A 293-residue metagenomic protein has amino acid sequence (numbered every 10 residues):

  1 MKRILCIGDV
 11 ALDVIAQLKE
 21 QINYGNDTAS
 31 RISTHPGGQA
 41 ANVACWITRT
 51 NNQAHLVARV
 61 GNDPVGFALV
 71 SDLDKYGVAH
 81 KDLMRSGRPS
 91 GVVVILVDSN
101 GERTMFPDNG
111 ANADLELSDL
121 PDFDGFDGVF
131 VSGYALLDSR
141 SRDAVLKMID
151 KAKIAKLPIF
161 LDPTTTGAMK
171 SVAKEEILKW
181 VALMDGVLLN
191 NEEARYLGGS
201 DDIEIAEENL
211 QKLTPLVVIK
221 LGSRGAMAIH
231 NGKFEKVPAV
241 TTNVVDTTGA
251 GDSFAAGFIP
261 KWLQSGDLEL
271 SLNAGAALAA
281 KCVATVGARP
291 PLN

Functional and structural regions predicted by a protein language model:
M1-L5, K151-I154, D202-N293: Conserved phosphate-binding/catalytic region of the ribokinase-like
M1-R59, P64-A68, K75, V244-V245: Glycine-rich phosphate/adenosyl-contacting loop at the front of the ribokinase-like
M1-V10, S71-R85, D98-E235: Ribokinase/PfkB-type carbohydrate-kinase core domain
L12, A16, N62, T165 (+4 more regions): Short, glycine/acidic-enriched loop or turn micro-motifs at the edges of active sites
D27, R31-G38, P64, P89 (+6 more regions): Residues at secondary-structure transition points
V43-A44, L69, M148, L278: Aromatic/hydrophobic pocket-lining residues that form π-stacking "cages" and hydrophobic walls in ligand
T50, R88-G91, G222: Short, basic and Ser/Thr-rich N-terminal targeting/leader segments
